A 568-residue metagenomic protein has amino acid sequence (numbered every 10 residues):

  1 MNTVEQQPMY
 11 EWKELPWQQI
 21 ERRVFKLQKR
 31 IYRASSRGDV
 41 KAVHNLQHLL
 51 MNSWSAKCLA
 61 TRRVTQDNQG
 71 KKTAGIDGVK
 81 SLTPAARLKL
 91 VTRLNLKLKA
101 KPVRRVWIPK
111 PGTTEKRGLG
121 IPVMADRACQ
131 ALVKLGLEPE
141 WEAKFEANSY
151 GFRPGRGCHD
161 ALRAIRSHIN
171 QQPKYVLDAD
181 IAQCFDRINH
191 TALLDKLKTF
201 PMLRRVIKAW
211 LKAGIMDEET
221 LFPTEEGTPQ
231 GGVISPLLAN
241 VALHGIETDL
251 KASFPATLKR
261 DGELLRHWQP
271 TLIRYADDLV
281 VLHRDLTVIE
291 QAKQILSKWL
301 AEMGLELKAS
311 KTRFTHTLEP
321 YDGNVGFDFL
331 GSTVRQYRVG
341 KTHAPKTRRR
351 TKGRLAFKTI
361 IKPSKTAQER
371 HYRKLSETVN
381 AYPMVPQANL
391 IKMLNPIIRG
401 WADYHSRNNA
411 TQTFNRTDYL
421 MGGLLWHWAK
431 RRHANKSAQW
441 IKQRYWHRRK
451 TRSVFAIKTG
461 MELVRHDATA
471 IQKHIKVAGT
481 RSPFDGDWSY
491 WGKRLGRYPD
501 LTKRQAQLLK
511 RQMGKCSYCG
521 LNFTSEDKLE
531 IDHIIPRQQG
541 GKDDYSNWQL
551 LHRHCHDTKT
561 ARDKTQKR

Functional and structural regions predicted by a protein language model:
L27, I31, S35-V233: Conserved pre-catalytic core of RNA-dependent polymerases
K144-N148, F152-R156, D160-Y321, G326 (+1 more regions): Conserved polymerase palm-domain catalytic core
E218, L307-P386: A conserved non-catalytic segment of reverse transcriptases and RNA-directed RNA polymerases corresponding to the late
P386, L390-K436, R444: Non-catalytic, peripheral interaction segments enriched in hydrophobic/basic residues
L420-G496, D500: Extended C-terminal regions of large enzymes
G492-R504, D532-R537: Short Cys/His-rich Zn2+-coordinating modules
P499-L529, H552-H554: Short cysteine-rich loop/turn motifs with clustered Cys
L521-L550, K564-K567: Histidine-centered nuclease catalytic patch
